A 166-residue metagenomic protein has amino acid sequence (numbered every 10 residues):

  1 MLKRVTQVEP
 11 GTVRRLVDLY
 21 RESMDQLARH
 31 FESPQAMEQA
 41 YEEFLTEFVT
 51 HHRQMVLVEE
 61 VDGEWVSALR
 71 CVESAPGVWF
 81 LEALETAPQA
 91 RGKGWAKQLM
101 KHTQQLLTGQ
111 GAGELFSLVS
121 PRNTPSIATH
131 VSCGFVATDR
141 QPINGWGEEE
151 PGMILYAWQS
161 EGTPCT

Functional and structural regions predicted by a protein language model:
M1-D18: A short beta-loop-alpha structural element at the N-terminal edge of CoA-dependent acyl/N-acetyltransferase catalytic
Q7, D18-A83, A87-P88, M100-K101: Acetyl-CoA-dependent GNAT
E60-D62, A157-S160: Active-site beta-strand termini and strand-to-loop segments that position acidic
T86, G92-Q105, A128-S132: Conserved acetyl-CoA-binding loop-helix of GNAT-fold acetyltransferases
Q89-A90, G145: PDZ/PDZ-like domain micro-motif
L107-V119: Conserved GNAT acetyl-CoA-binding A-motif
L118-V119, V131, V136-M153: Conserved catalytic-core motifs of GNAT/GCN5-like acyltransferases
